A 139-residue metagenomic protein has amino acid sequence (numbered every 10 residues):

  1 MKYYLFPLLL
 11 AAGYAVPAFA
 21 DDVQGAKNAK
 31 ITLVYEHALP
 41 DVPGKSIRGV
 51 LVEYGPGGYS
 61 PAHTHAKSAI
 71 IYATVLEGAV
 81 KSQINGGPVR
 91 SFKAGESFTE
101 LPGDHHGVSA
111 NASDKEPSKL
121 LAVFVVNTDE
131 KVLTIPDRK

Functional and structural regions predicted by a protein language model:
Y4-A12: Sec-dependent N-terminal signal peptides
G13-P17: N-terminal signal peptide c-region/cleavage motif recognized by signal peptidases
A18-N28: Cleaved targeting-peptide boundary
A26-A62, S68: A short glycine-rich, His/Asp/Glu-containing loop-to-beta-strand
G44, Y54, G86-G103: Short acidic-glycine-tyrosine-enriched beta hairpin
Y59-P61, K81, E96-N111: Histidine-centered metal-chelating micro-motifs
K67-G87, A94-E96: Glycine- and acidic-residue-biased ligand/ion/polar-headgroup-sensing regions
P88-V89, P102-E130: Ligand-binding loop in jelly-roll beta-barrel domains
